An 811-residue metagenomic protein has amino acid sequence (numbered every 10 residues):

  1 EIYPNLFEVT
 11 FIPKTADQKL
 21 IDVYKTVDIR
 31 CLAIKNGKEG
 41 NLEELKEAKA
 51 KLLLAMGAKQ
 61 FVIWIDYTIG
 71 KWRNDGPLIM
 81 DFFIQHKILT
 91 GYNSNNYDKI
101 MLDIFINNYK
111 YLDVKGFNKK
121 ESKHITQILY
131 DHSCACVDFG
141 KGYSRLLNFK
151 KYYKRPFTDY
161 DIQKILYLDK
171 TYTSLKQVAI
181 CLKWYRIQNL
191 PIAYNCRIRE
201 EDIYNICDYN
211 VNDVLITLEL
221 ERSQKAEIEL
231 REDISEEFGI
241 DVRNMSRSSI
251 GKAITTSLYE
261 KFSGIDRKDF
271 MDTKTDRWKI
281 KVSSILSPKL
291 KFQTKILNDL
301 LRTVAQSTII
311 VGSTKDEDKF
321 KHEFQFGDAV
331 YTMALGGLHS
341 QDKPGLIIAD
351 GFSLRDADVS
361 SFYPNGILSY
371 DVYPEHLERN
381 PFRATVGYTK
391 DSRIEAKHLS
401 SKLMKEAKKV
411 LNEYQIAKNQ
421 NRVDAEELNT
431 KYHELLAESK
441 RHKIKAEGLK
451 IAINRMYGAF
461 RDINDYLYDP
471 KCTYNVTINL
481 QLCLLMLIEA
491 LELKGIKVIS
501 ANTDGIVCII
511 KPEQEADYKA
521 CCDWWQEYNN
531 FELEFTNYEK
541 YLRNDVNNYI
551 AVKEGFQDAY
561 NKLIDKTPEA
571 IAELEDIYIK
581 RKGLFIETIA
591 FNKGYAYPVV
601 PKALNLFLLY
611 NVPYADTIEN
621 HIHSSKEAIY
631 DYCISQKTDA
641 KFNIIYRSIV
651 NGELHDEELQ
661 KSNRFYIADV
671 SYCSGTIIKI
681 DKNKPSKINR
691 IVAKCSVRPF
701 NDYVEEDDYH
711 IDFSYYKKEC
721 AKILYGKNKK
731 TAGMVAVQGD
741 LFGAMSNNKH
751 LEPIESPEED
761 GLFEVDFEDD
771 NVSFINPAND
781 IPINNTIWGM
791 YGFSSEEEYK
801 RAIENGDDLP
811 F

Functional and structural regions predicted by a protein language model:
E1-D22, R30-K35, K51, A55 (+1 more regions): Gly/Thr-rich phosphate-binding beta-strand-loop-beta motif of the actin/hexokinase/Hsp70
E1-I2, D161, R355-A357: Two-metal-ion RNase H-like nuclease active-site motif
N5-V9, N93, K99-I106, N365-L368 (+2 more regions): A short acidic (Asp/Glu
D17, N41, K46, G57 (+4 more regions): Intrinsically disordered, low-complexity coil/linker segments enriched for acidic/polar and small residues
D17-K19, Y24, V178-N189, N195-R197 (+8 more regions): Conserved "right-hand" nucleotidyltransferase catalytic core of DNA-directed polymerases
A33-S174: Conserved DEDDh/DEDDy metal-dependent 3′-5′ exonuclease domain
K170-Y172, L190-Y194, G327-M486, E492-K494 (+1 more regions): Helical catalytic core of nucleic-acid polymerases
D276, K281, Q481, E515-G792 (+3 more regions): C-terminal, non-catalytic extensions of nucleic-acid polymerases
